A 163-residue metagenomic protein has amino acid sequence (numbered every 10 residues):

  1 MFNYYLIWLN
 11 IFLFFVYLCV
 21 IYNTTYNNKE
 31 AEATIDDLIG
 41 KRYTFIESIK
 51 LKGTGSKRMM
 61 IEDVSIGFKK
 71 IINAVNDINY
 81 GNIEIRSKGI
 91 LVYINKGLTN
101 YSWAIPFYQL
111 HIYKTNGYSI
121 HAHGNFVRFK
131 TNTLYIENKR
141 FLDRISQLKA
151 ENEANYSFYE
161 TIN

Functional and structural regions predicted by a protein language model:
L6-N10, F14-Y17: Short, positively charged and aromatic/hydrophobic N-terminal segments
C19, G67-K69, A74-N76, I94 (+1 more regions): Generic preference for well-ordered secondary structure
C19-D63, H111-N163: Acidic, Ser/Thr- and proline-rich intrinsically disordered linker/docking segments of eukaryotic scaffolds
G53-Y80: Short, contiguous, helix-prone interaction/anchoring segments in small proteins
V75, N82, S87-I112: Phosphoinositide-binding peripheral membrane targeting modules
